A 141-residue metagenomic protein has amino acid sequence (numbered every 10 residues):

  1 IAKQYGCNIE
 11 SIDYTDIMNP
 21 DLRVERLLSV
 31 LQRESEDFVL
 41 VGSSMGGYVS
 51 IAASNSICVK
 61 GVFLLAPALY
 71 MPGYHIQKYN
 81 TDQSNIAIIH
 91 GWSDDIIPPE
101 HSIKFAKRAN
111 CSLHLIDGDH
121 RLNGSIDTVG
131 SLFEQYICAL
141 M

Functional and structural regions predicted by a protein language model:
I1-E36: Active-site catalytic motif of lipid deacylating hydrolases and related acyltransferases
T15-I17, I116-N123: Histidine-bearing beta->alpha loop at or near hydrolase active sites
V41-I51: Gly/Ala-rich beta-loop-alpha elbow adjacent to hydrolase catalytic centers
C58-Y70: A conserved short beta-strand
M71, W92-I97, H120-R121: Acidic catalytic loop of the alpha/beta-hydrolase fold
D82, A87-H90, D94: Short beta-strand/loop motif that positions the catalytic acidic residue of the alpha/beta-hydrolase fold
W92-C111: Conserved loop-alpha-helix segment in the C-terminal half of the alpha/beta-hydrolase fold that carries the catalytic
H101, N123-C138: Post-His helix in hydrolase/transferase enzymes
